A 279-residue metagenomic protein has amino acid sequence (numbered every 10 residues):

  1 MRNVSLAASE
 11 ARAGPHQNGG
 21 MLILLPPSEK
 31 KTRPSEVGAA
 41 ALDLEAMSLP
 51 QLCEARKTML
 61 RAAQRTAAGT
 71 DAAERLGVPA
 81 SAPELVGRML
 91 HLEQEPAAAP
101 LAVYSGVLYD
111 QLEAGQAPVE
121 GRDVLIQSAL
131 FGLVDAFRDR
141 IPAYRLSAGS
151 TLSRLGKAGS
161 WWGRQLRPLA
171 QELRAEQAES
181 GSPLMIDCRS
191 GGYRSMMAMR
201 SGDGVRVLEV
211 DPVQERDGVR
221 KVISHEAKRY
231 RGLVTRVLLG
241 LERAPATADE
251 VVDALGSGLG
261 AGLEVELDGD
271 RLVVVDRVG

Functional and structural regions predicted by a protein language model:
E10-G20, E226: Short, Lys/Arg-enriched N-terminal segments with co-localized hydrophobic residues within the first ~10-30 amino acids
E10-R12, R88-P96, P168-L169, A175 (+1 more regions): Intrinsically disordered, low-complexity boundary segments flanking structured domains
G20-L146, D276-R277: Near-N-terminal "mature-domain entry" segment
A114-G279: Internal, well-folded beta-alpha domain core
